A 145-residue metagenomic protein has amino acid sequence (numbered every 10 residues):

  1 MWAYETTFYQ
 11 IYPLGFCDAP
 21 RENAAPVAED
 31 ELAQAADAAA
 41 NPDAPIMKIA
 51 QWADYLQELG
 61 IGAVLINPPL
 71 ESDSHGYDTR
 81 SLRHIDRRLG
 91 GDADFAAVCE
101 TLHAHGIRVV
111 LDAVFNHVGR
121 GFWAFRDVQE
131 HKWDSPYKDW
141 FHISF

Functional and structural regions predicted by a protein language model:
M1-F145: Acidic/aromatic-lined carbohydrate-recognition and catalytic surfaces of CAZymes acting on diverse glycans
